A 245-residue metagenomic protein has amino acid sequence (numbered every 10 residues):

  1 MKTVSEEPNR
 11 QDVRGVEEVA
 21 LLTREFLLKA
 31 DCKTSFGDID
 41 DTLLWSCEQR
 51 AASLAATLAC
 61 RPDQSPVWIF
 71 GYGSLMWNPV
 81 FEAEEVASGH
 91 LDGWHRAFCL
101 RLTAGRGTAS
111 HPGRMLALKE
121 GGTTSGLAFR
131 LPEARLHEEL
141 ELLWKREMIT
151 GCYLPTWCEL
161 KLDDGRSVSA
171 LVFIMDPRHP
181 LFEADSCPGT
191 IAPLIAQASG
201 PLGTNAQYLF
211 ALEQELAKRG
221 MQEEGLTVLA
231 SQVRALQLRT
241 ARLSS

Functional and structural regions predicted by a protein language model:
K2-S245: A glycine-rich, hydrophobic/aromatic-adjacent loop/helix-cap motif
